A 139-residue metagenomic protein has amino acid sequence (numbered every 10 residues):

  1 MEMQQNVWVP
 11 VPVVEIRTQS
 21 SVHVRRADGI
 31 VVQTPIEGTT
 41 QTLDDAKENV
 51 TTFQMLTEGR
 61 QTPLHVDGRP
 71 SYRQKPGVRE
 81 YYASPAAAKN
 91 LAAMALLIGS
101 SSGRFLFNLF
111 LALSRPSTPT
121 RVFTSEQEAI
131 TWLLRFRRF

Functional and structural regions predicted by a protein language model:
E2-F139: Amphipathic, Lys/Arg-enriched alpha-helical "gate/interface" segment within cytosolic domains that mediates
